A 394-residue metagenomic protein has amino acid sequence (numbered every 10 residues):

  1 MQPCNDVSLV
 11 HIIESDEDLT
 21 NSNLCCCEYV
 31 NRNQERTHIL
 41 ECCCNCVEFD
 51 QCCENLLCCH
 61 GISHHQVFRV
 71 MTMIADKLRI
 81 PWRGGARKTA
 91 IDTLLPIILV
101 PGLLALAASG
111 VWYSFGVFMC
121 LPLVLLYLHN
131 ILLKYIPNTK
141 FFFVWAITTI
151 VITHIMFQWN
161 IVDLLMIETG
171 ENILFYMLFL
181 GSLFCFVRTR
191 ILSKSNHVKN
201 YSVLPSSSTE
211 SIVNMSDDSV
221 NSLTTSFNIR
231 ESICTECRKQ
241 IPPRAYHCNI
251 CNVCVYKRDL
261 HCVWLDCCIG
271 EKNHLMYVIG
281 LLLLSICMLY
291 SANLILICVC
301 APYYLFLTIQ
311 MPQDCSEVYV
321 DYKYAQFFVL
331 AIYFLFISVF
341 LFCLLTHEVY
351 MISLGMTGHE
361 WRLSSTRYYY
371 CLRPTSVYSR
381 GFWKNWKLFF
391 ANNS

Functional and structural regions predicted by a protein language model:
M1-I241, I250, Y256, L265-S394: Membrane-associated feature with strongest affinity for ZDHHC
S232, Y246, L260: Cys/His-enriched microdomains
